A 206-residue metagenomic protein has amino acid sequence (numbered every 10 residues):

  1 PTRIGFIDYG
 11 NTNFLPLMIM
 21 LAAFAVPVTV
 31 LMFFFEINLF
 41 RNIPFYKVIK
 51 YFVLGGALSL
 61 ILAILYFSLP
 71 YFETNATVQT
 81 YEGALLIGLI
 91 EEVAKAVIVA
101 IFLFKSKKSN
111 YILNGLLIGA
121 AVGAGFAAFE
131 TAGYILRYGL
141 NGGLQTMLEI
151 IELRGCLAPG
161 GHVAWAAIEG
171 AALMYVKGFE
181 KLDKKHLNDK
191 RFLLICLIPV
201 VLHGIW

Functional and structural regions predicted by a protein language model:
P1-W206: Hydrophobic alpha-helical segments at protein termini of multi-pass membrane proteins
